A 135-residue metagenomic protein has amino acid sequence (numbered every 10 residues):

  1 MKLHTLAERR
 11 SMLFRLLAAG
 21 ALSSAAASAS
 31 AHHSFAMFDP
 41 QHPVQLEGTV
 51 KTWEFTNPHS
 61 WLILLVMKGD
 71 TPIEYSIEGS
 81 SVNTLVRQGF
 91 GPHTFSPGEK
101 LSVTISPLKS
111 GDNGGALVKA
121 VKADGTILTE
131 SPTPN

Functional and structural regions predicted by a protein language model:
M12-L13: N-terminal export leaders
A29-V44: Short boundary/loop segments of OB/S1/cold-shock single-stranded nucleic-acid-binding domains
G48-V50: Conserved hydrophobic positions within beta-strands
T56-V66: Short aromatic-glycine-enriched beta-strand elements
G79-R87: Short, structured beta-strand/loop micro-motifs enriched in basic residues and often containing a Trp
R87-S102: Short nucleic-acid-contacting surface segments enriched for D/E, G, S/T with interspersed K/R
L108-S131: OB-fold/S1-family single-stranded nucleic acid-binding modules
